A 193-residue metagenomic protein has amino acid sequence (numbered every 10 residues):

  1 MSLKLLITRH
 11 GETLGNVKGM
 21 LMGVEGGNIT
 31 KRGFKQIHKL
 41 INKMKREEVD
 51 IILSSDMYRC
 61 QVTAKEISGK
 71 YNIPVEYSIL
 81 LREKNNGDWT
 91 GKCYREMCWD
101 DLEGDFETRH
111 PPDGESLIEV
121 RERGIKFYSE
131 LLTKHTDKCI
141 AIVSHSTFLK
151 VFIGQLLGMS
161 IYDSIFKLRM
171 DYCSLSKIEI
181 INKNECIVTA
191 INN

Functional and structural regions predicted by a protein language model:
M1-L3, I73-Y77, E83-Y94, T133-K138 (+1 more regions): Acidic, low-complexity terminal tails and accessory targeting/binding regions of phosphate-metabolizing enzymes
M1-L6, I51: Extreme N-terminal starter segment of soluble prokaryotic enzymes
L5, K138-S146: Generic beta-sheet signal
R9-I73, I118-E119: Active-site-proximal alpha-helix that buttresses catalytic centers in soluble enzyme cores
T13, F148-L149: Short active-site segment of divalent metal-dependent hydrolases/proteases that encodes the spacing between
S54-S55, E122, V143-S144: Short beta-strand scaffold positions
G69-I125: Phosphate-handling substructures
